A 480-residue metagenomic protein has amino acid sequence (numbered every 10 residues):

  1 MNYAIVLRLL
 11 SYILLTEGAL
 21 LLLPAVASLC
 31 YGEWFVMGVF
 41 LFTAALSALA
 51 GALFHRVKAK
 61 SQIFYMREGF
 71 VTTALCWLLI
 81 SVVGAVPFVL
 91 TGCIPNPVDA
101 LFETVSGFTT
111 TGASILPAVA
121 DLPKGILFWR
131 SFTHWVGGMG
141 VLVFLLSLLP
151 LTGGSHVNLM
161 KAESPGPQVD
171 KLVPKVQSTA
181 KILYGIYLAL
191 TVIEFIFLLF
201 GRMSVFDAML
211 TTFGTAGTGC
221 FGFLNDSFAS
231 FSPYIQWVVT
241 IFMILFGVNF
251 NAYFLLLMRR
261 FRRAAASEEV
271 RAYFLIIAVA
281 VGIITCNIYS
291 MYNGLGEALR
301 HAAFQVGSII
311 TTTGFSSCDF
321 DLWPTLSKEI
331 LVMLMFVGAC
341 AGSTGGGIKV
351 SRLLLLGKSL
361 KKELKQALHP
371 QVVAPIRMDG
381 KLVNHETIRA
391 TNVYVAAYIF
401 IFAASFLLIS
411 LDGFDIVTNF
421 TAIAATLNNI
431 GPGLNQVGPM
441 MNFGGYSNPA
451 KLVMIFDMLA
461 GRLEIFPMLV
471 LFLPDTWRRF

Functional and structural regions predicted by a protein language model:
M1-F480: Membrane-proximal intracellular helices of multi-pass ion channels
